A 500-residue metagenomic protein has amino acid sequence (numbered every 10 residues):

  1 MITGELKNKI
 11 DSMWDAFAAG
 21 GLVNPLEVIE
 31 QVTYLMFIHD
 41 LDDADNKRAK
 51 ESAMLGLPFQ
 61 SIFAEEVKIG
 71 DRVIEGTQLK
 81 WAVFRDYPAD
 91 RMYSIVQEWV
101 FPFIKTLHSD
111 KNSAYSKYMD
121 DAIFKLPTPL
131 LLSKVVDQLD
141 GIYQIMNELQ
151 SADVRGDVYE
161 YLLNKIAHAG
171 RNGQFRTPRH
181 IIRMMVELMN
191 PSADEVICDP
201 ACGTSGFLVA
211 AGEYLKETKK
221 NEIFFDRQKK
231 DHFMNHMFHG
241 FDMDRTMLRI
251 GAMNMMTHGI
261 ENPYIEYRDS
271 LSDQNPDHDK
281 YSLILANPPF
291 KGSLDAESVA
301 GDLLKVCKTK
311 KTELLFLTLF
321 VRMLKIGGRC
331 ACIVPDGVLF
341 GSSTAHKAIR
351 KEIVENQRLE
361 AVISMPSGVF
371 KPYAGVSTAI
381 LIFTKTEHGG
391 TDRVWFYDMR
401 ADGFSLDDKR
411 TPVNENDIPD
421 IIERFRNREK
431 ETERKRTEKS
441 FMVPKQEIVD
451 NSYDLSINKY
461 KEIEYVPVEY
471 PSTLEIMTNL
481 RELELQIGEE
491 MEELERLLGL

Functional and structural regions predicted by a protein language model:
M1-A193, P263-N275, S364-G368, G390-S405 (+1 more regions): Non-catalytic, mostly N-terminal accessory regions of nucleic-acid modification and defense proteins
V28, V32, M243-I250, I265 (+1 more regions): Conserved Class I SAM-dependent methyltransferase catalytic core
H39-D45, I166, L215, K219 (+2 more regions): A generic secondary-structure signal for well-formed alpha-helical elements
D42, T204, R245-T246, S272 (+5 more regions): Conserved nucleotide-binding/hydrolysis micro-motifs of P-loop NTPases
E148, A201, G240-D244, L283 (+7 more regions): Hydrophobic alpha-helical scaffolding
N172-A286, K291-D295, G301-D302, K310 (+5 more regions): Conserved S-adenosyl-L-methionine
H236-H239, R268, V299-K305, S364-P366 (+1 more regions): Short beta-alpha connecting loops at secondary-structure transitions that line or flank enzyme active sites
R358-L359, K371-I421: C-terminal, active-site-flanking charged/polar segments
